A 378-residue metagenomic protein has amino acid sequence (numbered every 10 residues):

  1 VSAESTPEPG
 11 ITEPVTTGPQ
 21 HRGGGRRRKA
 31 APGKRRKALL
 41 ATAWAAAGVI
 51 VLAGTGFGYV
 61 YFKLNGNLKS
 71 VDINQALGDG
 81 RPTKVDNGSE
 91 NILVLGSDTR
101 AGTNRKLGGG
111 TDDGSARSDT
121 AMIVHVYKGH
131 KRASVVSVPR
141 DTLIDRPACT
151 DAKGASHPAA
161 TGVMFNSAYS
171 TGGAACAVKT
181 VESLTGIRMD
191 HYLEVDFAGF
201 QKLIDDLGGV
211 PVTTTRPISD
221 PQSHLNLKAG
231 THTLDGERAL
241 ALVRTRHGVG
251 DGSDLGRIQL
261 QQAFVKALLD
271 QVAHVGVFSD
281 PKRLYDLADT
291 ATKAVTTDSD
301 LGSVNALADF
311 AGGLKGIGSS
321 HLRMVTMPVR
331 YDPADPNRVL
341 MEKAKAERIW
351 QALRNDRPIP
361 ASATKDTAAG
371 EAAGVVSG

Functional and structural regions predicted by a protein language model:
S2-G378: Non-catalytic, solvent-exposed segments at the cell envelope interface
